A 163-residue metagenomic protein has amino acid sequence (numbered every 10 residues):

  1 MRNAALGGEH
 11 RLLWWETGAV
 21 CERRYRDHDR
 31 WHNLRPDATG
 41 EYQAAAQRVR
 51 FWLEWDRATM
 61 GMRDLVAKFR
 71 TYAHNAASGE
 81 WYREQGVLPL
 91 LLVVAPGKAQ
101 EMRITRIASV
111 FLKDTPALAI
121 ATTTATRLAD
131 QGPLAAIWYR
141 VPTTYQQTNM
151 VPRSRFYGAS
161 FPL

Functional and structural regions predicted by a protein language model:
M1-A5: Nuclease catalytic cores
L6-F51, R57-R70: Active-site metal-binding core of divalent-cation-utilizing nuclease and nuclease-like domains
T59-A67, A77-L163: Non-catalytic C-terminal interaction segments of nucleic acid-processing enzymes
A73-N75: K/E-rich alpha-helical interaction surfaces of small helical-bundle regulatory domains
